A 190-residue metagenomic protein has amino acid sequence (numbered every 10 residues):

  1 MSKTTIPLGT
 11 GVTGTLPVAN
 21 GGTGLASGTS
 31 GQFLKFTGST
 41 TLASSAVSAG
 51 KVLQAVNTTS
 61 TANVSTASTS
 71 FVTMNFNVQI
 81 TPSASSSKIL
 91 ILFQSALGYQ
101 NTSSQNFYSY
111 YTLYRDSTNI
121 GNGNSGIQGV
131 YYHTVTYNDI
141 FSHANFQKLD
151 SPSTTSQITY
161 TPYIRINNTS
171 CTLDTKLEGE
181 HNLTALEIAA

Functional and structural regions predicted by a protein language model:
M1-V52, A84-S85: Extracellular repetitive beta-rich solenoid segments
T13, K35, T59, Y114 (+1 more regions): Residue-level detector of conserved, well-ordered beta-strand and adjacent loop positions that form binding/recognition
G22, N77-Q79: Generic recognition of flexible, low-complexity loop/linker segments
T29-S30, V72-N75: Short, solvent-exposed loop/turn segments enriched in Ser/Thr/Gly
S30, F36-T40, A46-V47, T58 (+2 more regions): Trimeric beta-solenoid/beta-helix "fiber body" segments of extracellular/virion adhesins and depolymerases
L53-A62, F76-N77: Short amphipathic
S65, S70, P82-Q157, T161-A190: Terminal beta-strand-rich extracellular "head" domains that mediate receptor/glycan or other ligand binding
